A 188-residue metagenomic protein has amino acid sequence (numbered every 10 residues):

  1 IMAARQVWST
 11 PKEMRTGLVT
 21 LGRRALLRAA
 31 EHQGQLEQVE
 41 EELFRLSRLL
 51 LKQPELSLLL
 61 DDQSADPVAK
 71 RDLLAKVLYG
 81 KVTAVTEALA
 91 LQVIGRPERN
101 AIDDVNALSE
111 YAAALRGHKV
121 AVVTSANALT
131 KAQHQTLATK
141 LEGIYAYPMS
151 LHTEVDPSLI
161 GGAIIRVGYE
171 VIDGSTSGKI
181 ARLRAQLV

Functional and structural regions predicted by a protein language model:
I1-I164, E170, S175-V188: Elongated, mostly alpha-helical coiled-coil "stalk/stator" tethers of large membrane protein machines
